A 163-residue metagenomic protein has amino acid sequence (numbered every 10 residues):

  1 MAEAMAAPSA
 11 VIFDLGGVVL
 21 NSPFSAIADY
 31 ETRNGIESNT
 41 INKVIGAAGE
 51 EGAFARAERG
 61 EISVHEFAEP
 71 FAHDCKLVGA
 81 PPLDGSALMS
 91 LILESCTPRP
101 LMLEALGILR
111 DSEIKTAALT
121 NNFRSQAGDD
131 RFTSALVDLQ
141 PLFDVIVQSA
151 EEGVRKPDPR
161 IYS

Functional and structural regions predicted by a protein language model:
M1-A2, L101, V145-I146: Generic signature of intrinsically disordered, low-complexity, basic-rich segments and short cationic peptides
M1-E3, L106-G107, S134-D138: Short, flexible, glycine/charge-rich loop motifs used to bind or transfer phosphoryl groups or to couple energy/partner
A4-E104, D111-S112, F123-S125: N-terminal helical cap/lid subdomain that shapes the substrate entry/recognition surface in HAD-like hydrolases
S112-E113, L142: Structured helix-beta-strand junction loops
T120: Short beta-strand/turn micro-motifs composed of small residues that flank or help shape donor/cofactor-binding pockets
R124-S163: Substrate-recognition "cap/lid" segment bordering the active-site pocket of phosphatases
